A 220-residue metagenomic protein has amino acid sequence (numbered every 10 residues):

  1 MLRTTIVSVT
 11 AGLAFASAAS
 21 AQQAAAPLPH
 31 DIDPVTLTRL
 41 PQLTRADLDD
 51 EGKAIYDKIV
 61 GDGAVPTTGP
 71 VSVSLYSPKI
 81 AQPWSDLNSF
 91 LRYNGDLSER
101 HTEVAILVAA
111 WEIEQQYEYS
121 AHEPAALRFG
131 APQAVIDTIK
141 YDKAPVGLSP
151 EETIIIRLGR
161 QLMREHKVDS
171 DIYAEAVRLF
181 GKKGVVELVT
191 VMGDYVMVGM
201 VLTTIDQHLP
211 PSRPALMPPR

Functional and structural regions predicted by a protein language model:
M1-V7: Bacterial N-terminal signal peptides that target proteins for export
S8-A16: Bacterial N-terminal signal peptides
S17-A21: Sec/Tat signal peptide C-region and signal peptidase I cleavage site
Q22-R220: Hydrophobic alpha-helical segments
